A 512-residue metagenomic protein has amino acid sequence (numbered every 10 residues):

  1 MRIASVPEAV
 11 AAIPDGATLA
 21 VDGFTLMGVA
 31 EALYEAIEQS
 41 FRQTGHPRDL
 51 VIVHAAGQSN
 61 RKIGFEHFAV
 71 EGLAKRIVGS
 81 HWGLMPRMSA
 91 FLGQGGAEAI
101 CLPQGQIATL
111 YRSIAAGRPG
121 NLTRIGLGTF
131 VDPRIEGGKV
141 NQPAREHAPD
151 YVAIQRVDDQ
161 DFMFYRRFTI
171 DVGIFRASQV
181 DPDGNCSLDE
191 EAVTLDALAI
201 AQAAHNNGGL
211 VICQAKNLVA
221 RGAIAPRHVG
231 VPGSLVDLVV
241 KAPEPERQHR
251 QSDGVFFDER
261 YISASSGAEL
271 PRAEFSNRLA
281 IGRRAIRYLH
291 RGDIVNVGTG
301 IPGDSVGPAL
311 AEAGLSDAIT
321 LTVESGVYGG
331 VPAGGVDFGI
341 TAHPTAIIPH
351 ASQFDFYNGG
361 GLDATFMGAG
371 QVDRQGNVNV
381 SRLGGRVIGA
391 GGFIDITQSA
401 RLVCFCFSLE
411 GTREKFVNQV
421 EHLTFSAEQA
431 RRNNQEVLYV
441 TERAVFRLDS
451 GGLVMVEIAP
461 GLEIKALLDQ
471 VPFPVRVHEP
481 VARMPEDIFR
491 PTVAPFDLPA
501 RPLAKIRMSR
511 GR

Functional and structural regions predicted by a protein language model:
R2-A11, T25-F41, V53, Q58-A69 (+2 more regions): Conserved phosphate- and dinucleotide-binding cores of soluble alpha/beta proteins, encompassing both enzyme active
I3, P7, M27, E31 (+3 more regions): Conserved structured core elements
S5-T18, F168, A280, R284-I294: Glycine-rich phosphate/diphosphate-binding loops that line cofactor/substrate pockets in enzymes
A17, H46-L50, K75, G292-D293: Nucleotide donor/acceptor-binding cores
A20-F24, V29, H54-A56, G298-I301 (+1 more regions): Glycine-rich beta-strand-to-loop/alpha-helix junction loops that act as flexible
Q39-L50, I319: Beta-solenoid repeat scaffold
R48, P271-E274, L279-H290, I294 (+1 more regions): Glycine-rich phosphate/ribose-binding loops and adjacent secondary-structure elements that form binding surfaces
S509-R512: Long, low-complexity, intrinsically disordered segments
